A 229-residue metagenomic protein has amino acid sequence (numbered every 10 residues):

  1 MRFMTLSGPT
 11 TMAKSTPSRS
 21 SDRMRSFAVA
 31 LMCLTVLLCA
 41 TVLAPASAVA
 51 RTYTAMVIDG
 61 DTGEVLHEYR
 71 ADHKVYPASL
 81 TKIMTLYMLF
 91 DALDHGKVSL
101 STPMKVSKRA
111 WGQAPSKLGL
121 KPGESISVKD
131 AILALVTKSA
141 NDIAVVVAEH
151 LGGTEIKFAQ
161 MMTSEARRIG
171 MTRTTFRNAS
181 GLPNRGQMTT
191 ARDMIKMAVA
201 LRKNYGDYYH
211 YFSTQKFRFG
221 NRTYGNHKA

Functional and structural regions predicted by a protein language model:
M1-R25: N-terminal secretory signal peptides that target proteins for export/translocation
R2, T10, V49-Y53, V128 (+1 more regions): Penicillin-recognizing serine hydrolase domain
A30-V42: Bacterial N-terminal signal peptides
S47-E68: A short, well-structured edge-of-sheet supersecondary motif
G60-T62, R70-D72, D91-A92, S107-W111 (+6 more regions): Solvent-exposed coil/turn segments that connect beta secondary-structure elements in extracytoplasmic/periplasmic
G63, Y76-M104, M194: Active-site SXXK
H95-K117, S213-N221: Short, glycine/proline-biased beta-turn/loop segments that scaffold the active-site neighborhood
G112-A144, Y224-A229: Conserved catalytic neighborhood of penicillin-recognizing serine enzymes
